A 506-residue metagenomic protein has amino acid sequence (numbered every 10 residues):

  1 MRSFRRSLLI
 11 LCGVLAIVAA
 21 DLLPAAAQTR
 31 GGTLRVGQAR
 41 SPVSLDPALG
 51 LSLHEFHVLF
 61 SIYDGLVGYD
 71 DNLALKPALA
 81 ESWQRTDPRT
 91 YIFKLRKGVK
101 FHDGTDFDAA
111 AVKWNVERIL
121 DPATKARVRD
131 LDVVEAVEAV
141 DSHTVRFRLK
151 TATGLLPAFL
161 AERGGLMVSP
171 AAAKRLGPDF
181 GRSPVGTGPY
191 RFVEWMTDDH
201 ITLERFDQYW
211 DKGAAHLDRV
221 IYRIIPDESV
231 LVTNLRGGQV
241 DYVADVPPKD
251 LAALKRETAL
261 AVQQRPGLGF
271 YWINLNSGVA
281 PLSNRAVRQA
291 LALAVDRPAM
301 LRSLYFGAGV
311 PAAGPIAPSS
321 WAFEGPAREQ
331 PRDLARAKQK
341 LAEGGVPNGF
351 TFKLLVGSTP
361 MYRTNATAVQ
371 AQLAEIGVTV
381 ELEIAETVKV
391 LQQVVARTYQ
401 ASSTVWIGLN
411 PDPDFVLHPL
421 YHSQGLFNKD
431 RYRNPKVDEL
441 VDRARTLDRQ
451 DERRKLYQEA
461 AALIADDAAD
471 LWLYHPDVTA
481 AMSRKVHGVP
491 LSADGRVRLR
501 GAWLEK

Functional and structural regions predicted by a protein language model:
T29, Q84, K94, V128-A172 (+1 more regions): Surface-exposed binding/hinge segments that line and control ligand-binding clefts or catalytic entry sites
G37-D87, W114-E117, V185: N-terminal lobe/hinge region of extracytoplasmic solute-binding protein
A74, A161-A215, R219, D227-S229 (+2 more regions): Gly/Pro-rich hinge or "lid" segments in bacterial periplasmic/extracellular proteins
I92, T379-V390, F415-R484, K506: Extracytoplasmic/peripheral linker and loop segments enriched in polar/acidic and small residues with frequent Thr/Pro
T197, S320-W321, A342-L409, Q450 (+1 more regions): Ligand/substrate-recognition segments at binding pockets and active sites
R205, R256, Q263, L282-A371 (+3 more regions): Append "and occasionally in soluble cytosolic enzymes with long acidic Gly/Pro-rich linkers
D207-A253, Q370-A371, T379-E381: Ligand-site clamp/hinge motif
A480-K506: Long beta-strand-rich cores associated with HINT superfamily self-processing modules
